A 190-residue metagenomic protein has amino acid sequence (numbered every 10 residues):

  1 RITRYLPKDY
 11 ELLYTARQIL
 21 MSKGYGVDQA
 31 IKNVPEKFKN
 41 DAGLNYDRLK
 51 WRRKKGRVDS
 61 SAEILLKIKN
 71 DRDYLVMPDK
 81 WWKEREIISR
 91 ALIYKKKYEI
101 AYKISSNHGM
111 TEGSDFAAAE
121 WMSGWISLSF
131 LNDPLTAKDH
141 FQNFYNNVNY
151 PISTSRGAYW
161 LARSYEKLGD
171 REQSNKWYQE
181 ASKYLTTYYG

Functional and structural regions predicted by a protein language model:
I2-Y10, I31-D41, R52-K54, L66-D79 (+4 more regions): Solenoid-like repeat scaffolds
L12, N45-R48, R85, E120 (+1 more regions): TPR repeat positional signature
I19, R52, L92, S127-L128 (+1 more regions): Residue at a conserved register position within TPR or TPR-like alpha-solenoid repeats
K55, K95, F130-L131, L168: Structural motif corresponding to the intra-repeat A-B loop/turn of tetratricopeptide repeats
V58, Y98, D133-P134, R171: TPR-repeat structural position
H140, A158-Y165, W177: TPR/Sel1-like alpha-solenoid repeat signature
